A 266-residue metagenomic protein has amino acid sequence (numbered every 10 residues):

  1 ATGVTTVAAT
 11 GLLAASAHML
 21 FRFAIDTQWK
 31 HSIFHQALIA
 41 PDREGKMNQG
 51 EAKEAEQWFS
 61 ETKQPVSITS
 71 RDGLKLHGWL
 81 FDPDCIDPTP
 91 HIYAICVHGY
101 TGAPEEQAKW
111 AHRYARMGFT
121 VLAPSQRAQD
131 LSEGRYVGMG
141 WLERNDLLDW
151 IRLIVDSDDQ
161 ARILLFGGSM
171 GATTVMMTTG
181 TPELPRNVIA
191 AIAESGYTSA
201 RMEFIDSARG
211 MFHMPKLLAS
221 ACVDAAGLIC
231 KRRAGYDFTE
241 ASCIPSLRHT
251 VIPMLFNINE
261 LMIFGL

Functional and structural regions predicted by a protein language model:
G3-T69: An N-terminal hydrophobic leader/cap segment in hydrolases
I68-S70, L76, D224, C230-L266: Serine-hydrolase catalytic core
P90-G99: Short beta-strand element of the alpha/beta-hydrolase
A111-E133: Conserved alpha/beta-hydrolase
V137-D158: Alpha/beta-hydrolase active-site loop
S157-S169: Alpha/beta-hydrolase fold nucleophile elbow
G167-M177: Glycine-rich nucleophile elbow surrounding the catalytic serine of serine-hydrolase chemistry
M177-T239, P245: Hydrolase active-site cap/lid region
